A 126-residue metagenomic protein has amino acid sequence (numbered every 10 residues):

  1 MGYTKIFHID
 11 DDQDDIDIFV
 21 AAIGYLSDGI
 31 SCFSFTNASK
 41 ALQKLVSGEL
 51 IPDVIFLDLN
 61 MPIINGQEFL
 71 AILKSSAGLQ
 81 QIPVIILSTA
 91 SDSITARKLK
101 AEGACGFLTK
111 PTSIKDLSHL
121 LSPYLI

Functional and structural regions predicted by a protein language model:
Y3-I23, I55: Conserved acidic segment of CheY-like receiver
S34-V54, S118: Acidic, metal-coordinating helix/loop segments flanking the phosphotransfer/catalytic sites of two-component signaling
M61: Receiver (REC) domain active-site loop signature in two-component systems and cognate sites in sensor histidine kinases
T112-L121: C-terminal output helix
